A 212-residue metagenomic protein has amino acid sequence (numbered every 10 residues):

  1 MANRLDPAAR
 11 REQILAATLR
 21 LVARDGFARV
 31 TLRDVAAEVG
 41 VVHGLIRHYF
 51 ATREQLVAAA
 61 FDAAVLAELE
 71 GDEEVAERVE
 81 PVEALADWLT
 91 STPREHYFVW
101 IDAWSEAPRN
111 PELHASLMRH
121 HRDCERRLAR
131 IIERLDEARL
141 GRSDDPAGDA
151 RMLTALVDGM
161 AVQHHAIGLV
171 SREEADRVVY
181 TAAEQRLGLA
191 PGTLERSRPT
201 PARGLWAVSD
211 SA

Functional and structural regions predicted by a protein language model:
R10-Q13, A17-Q55, A59: Helix-turn-helix
A51-Q55, A76, S91-R94, P108 (+4 more regions): Residues in soluble alpha-helical coiled-coils and helical-bundle/repeat scaffolds
A59, E70-F98, P146-L153, P201 (+1 more regions): Hydrophobic alpha-helical connector segments
D62-E68: Short, basic, alpha-helical segments at the C-terminal edge of helix-turn-helix-like DNA-binding modules
E73, T92-I101, P111-E137, G148 (+1 more regions): Amphipathic alpha-helical packing segments from all-alpha helical-bundle domains
H114-M118, D136-A212: Hydrophobic/aromatic-rich alpha-helical bundle segments in the mid-to-C-terminal region
